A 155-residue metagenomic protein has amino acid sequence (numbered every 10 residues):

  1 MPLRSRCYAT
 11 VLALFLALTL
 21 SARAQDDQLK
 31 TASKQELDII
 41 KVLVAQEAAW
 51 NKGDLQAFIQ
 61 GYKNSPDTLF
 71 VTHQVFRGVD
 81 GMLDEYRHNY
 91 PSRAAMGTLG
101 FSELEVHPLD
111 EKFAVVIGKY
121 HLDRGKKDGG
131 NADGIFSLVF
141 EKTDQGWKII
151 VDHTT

Functional and structural regions predicted by a protein language model:
M1-V11: Bacterial N-terminal signal peptides that target proteins for export
A9-T19: Bacterial N-terminal signal peptides
A22-S65: Short, low-complexity N-terminal intrinsically disordered segments enriched in polar/charged residues
E36-L37, L55-K112, G129-N131: A solvent-exposed, acidic/Ser-Thr-rich amphipathic alpha-helical stretch
Q74, E105, G118-Y120, L138 (+1 more regions): A mature extracytoplasmic/lumenal domain signature
V106-A114, F140-G146: A short, structured loop/turn motif at beta-sheet edges
K112-L122: A short hydrophobic beta-strand element
D133-T155: Short beta-strand edge/turn micro-motifs at domain boundaries
